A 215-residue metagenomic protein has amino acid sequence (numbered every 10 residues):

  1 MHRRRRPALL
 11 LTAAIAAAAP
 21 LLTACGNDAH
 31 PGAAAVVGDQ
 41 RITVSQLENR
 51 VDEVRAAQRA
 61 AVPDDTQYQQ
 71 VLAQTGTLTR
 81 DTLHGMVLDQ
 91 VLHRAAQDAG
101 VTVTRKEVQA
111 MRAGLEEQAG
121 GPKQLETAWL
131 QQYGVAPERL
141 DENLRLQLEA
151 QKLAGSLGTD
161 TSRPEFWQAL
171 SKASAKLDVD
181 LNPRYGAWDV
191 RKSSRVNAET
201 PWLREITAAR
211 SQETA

Functional and structural regions predicted by a protein language model:
M1-Q74, A175-A215: Short, low-structural-confidence N-terminal segments
A16, H30, I42, V87 (+2 more regions): Residue-level detector of secondary-structure boundary/capping sites
P20-A24, A95, S156: Hydrophobic membrane-targeting alpha-helices
G26-Y133: N-terminal targeting/tethering segments
A113, E126-A215: PPIase-associated folding chaperone regions across multiple families
